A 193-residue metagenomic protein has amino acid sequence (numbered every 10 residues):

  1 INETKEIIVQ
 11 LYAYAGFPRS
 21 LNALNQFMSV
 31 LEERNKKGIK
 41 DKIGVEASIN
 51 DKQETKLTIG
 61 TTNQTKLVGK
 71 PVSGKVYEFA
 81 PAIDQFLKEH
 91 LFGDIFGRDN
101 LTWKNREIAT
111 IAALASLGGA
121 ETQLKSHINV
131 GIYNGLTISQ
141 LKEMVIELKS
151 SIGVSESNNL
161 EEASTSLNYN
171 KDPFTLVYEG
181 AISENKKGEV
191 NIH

Functional and structural regions predicted by a protein language model:
N2, Y12-A13, F17-W103, Y133 (+2 more regions): Acidic, glycine/proline-rich low-complexity segments that act as flexible tails and inter-domain linkers
I7-I8, N105-A115, L124, I128 (+1 more regions): Short, structured motif recognition centered on aromatic/hydrophobic residues
Q85-K88, G118-L124: Short acidic alpha-helix initiation/capping motifs at coil-to-helix transition points, especially at protein N-termini
A115-S116, E179: A generic structural signal for short
L141: Flexible, glycine/charged-enriched surface loops at secondary-structure junctions
